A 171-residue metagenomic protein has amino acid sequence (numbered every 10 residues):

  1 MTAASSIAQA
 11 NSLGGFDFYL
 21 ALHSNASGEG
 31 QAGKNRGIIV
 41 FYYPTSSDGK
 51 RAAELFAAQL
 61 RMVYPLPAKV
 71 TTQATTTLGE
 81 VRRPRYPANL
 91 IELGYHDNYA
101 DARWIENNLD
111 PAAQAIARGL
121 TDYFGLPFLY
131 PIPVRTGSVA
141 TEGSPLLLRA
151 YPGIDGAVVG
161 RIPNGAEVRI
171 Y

Functional and structural regions predicted by a protein language model:
M1-S47, R51: Catalytic-core regions of hydrolytic enzymes
A3-I7, G37, K50-A57, L78 (+2 more regions): Extracytoplasmic/secreted envelope proteins and their assembly/folding machinery, especially bacterial periplasmic
N11-G14, A32-K34, V81-R85, A140 (+1 more regions): Extracellular/periplasmic catalytic domains that process cell-envelope and extracellular macromolecules
N11-G15, A57-P65, D110, A117 (+2 more regions): Sec-exported extracytoplasmic/periplasmic mature domains
Y19-G28, K69-Y130: Active-site-adjacent mobile loop/cap segments within catalytic or ligand-binding domains
S47-T72: Active-site-adjacent substrate-binding region of metalloamidase/peptidase-like peptide-processing proteins
L129-L147, G160-N164: SH3-family beta-barrel domains
D155-Y171: Conserved beta-strand/loop element in small beta-rich adapter and peptidoglycan-binding domains
